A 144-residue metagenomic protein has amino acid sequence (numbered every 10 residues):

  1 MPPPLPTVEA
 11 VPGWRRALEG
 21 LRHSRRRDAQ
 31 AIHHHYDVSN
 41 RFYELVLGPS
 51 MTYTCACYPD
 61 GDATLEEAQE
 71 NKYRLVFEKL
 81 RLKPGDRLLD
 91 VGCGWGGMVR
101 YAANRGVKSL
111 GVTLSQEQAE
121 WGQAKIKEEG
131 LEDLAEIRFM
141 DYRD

Functional and structural regions predicted by a protein language model:
M1-V46: N-terminal auxiliary segments of SAM/dcSAM-dependent transferases
S39-R74, R81: Conserved SAM-binding loop and adjacent beta-strand
P84-G92: Conserved class I S-adenosyl-L-methionine
W95-G106: Conserved SAM-binding loop of SAM-dependent methyltransferases across substrates and taxa, primarily the Class I
K108-T113: Conserved SAM-binding motif I beta-strand of class I
S115-E117: Conserved SAM/SAH-binding beta-strand->alpha-helix loop
G122-Q123: Conserved SAM-binding loop
E129-Y142: Conserved SAM-binding strand-loop segment of SAM-dependent methyltransferases
